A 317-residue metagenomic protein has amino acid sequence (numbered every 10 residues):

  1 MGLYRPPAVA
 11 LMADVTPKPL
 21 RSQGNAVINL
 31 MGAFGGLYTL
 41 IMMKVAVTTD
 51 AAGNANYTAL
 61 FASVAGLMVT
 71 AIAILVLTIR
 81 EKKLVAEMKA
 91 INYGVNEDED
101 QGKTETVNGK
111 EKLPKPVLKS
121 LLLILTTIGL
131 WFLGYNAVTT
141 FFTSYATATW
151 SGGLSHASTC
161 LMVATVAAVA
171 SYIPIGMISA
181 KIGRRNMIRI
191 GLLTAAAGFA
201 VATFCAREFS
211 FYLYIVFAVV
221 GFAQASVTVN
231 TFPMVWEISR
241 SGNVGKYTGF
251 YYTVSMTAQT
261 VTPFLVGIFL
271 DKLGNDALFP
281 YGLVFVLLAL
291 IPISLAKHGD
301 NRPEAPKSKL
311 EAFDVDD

Functional and structural regions predicted by a protein language model:
L3-T16, S226-R240: Intracellular juxtamembrane helix-capping segments at the cytosolic ends of symmetry-related transmembrane helices
K18-I28, L154-S155, S239-Y251: Loop-to-transmembrane helix entry/capping segments in MFS-fold secondary transporters and related SLC/MFSD carriers
S22-K44, Y252-T262: Glycine-rich segments within core transmembrane alpha-helices of 12-TM secondary carriers
V45-L67, I268-V286: A membrane-interface helix-boundary motif in multi-pass transporters
K83-T126, K309-D317: Juxtamembrane intracellular "pre-TM" segments in multi-pass secondary transporters
T140-H156: Short amphipathic helix-loop junctions that connect adjacent transmembrane helices in Major Facilitator Superfamily/SLC
S171-R184, L270: Helix-to-loop junctions at the C-terminal end of transmembrane segments in multipass secondary transporters
L193-R207: C-terminal ends and interior cores of transmembrane alpha-helices in multi-pass membrane transporters/permeases
